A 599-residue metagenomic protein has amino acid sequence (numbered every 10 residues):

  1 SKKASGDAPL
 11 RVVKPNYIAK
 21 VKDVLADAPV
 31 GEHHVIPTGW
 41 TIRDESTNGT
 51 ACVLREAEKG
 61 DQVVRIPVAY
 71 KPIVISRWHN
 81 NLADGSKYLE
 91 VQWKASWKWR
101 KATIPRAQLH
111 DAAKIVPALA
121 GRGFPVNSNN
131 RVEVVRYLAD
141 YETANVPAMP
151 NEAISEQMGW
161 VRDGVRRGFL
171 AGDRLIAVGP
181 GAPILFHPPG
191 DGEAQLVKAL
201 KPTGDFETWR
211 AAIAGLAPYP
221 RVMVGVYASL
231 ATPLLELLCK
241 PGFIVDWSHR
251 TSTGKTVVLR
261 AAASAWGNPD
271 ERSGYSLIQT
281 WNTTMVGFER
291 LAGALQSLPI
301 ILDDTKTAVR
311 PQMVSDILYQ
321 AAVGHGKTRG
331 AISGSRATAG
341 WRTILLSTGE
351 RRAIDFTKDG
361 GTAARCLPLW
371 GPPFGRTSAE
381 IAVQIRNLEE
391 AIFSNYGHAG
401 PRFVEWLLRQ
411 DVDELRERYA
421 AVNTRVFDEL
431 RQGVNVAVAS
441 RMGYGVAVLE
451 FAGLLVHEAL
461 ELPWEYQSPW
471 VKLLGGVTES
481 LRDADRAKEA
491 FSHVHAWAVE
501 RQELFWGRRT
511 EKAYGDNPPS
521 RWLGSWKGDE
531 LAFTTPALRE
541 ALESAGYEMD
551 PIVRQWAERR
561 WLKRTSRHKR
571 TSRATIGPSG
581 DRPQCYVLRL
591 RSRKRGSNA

Functional and structural regions predicted by a protein language model:
K2-Y88, K94-I184, N282-P299, T305-T307 (+3 more regions): Extended alpha-helical interface modules used as scaffolds for assembling large macromolecular complexes
G181-R272, V446, L538: P-loop NTPase catalytic core of nucleic-acid-dependent motor ATPases
A199-K201, G267-P269, K327-T328, G349 (+1 more regions): Hydrophobic/basic alpha-helical segments enriched in Actinobacteria
L235, R351-I354: Short beta-turn/strand-loop junction motif enriched in small, turn-promoting residues
I244, D270-G274, L345, C366-P368: Conserved beta-strand scaffold positions in the cores of enzyme catalytic domains, especially in NTP/NDP-utilizing
W247-R250, T280-W281, L302-D304, S347-G349: Short His-Asn-centered micro-motif
S252, T307-A308: Short strand->helix junction
P269-V286: Short beta-strand-centered segment that lines the nucleotide-binding/catalytic pocket of NTP-utilizing
